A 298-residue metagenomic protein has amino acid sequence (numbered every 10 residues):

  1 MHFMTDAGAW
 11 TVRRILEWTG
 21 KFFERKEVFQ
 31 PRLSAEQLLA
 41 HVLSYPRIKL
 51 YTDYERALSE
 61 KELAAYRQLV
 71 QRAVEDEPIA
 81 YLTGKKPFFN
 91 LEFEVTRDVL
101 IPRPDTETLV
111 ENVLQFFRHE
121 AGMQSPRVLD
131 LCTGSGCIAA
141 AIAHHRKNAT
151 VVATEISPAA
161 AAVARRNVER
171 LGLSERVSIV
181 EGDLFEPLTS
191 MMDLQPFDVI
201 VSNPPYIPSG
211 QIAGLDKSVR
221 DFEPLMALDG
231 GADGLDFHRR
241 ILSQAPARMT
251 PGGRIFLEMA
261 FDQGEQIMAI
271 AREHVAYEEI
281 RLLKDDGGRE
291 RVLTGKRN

Functional and structural regions predicted by a protein language model:
M1-L43, K49: Non-catalytic accessory regions of SAM-dependent methyltransferases
F23, F117, V168, A245 (+1 more regions): Conserved hydrophobic residues forming the short capping helix/wall of the S-adenosyl-L-methionine
L38, D76, T106, I138 (+5 more regions): Residue-level signal for inorganic ion chemistry
L39-F116: Conserved AdoMet
T108-G214: Conserved SAM/SAH cofactor-binding pocket of Class I
L173, E223, M249-P251: Helix-to-beta-strand junctions that scaffold the AdoMet/dcAdoMet cofactor pocket in Class I SAM-dependent enzymes
Y206-D236: Mobile active-site "lid"/loop adjacent to the S-adenosyl-L-methionine
A232-K296: Conserved Class I SAM-dependent methyltransferase catalytic core
